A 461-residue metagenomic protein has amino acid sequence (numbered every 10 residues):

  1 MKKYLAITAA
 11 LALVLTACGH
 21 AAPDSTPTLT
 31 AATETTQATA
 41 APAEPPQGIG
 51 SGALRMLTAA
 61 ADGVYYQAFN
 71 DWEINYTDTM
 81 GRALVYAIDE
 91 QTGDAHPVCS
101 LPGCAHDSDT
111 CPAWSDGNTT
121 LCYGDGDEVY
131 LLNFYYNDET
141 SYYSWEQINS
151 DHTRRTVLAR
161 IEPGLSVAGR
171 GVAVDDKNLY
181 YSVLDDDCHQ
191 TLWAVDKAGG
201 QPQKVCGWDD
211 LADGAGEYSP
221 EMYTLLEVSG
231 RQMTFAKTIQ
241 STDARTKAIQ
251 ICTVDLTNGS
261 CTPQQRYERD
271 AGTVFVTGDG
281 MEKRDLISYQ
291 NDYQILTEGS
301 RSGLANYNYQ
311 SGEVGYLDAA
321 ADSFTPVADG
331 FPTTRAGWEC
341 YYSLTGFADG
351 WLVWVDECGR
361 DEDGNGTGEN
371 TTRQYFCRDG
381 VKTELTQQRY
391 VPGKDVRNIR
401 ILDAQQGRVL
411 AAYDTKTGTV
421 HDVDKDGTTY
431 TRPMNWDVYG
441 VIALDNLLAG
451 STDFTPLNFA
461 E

Functional and structural regions predicted by a protein language model:
K2-A10: Sec-dependent signal peptide recognition, specifically the positively charged N-region followed immediately by
V14-A17: C-terminal motif of bacterial Sec signal peptides marking the signal peptidase cleavage site
G19-A21: Bacterial signal peptide processing site
T28-A60: N-terminal low-complexity, Pro/Thr/Ser-rich intrinsically disordered segments that act as propeptides or flexible
A38-I49, T77-D107, E139-P163, D187-A212 (+4 more regions): Surface-exposed loop/turn elements that mediate protein-protein interactions on large endomembrane-trafficking
G50-A60, D107-G124, G164-D176, L211-G230 (+4 more regions): Repeated scaffold domains used in trafficking and secretory/extracellular systems, primarily beta-propellers
Y65-Q67, N75, Y130-N133, Y180-S182 (+6 more regions): Residue position within the beta-strands of beta-propeller blades
N70-D71, Y135, D185, I239 (+3 more regions): Residue-level signature of beta-propeller blades and closely related beta-rich strand-turn architectures in secreted
